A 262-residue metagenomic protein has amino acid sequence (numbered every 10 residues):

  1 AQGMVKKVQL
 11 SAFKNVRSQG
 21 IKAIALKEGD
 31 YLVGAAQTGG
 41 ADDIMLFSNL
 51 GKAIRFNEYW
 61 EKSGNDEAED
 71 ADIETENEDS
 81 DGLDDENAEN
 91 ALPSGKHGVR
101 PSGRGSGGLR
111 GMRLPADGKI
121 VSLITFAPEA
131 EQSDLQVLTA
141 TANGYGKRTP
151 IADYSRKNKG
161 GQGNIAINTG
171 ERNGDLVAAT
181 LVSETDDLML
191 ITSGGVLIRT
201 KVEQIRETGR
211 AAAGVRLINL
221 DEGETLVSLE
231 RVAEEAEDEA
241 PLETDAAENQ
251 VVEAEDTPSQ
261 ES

Functional and structural regions predicted by a protein language model:
A1-S262: Short, structured "edge-of-domain" segments at secondary-structure transitions
